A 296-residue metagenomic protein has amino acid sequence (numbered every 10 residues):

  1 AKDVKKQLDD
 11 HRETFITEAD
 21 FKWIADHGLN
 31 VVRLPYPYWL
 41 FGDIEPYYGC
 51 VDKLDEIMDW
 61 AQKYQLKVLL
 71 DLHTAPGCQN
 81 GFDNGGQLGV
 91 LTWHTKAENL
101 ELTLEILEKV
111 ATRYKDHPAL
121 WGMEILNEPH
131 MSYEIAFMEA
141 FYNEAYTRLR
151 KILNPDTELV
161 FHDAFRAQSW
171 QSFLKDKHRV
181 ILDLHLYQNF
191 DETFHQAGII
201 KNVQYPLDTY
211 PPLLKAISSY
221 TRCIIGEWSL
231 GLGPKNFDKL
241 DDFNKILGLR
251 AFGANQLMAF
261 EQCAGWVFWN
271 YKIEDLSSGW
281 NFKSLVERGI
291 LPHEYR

Functional and structural regions predicted by a protein language model:
A1-E158, D163-R166: Active-site mouth of glycoside hydrolases
P37, G226-S229, Y271-K272: Short, loop-centered acidic/histidine patches that primarily coordinate divalent metals
D71, H162, H185, W269-Y271: Conserved beta-strand termini and adjacent loop/short-helix elements that scaffold enzyme active sites in alpha/beta
G85-G89, W93, H130, A136-Y142 (+2 more regions): Short, electropositive alpha-helical surface patch
E105, T112, A119-G122, L126-Q262: Extracellular glycoside hydrolase catalytic/binding regions
D242-R296: Aromatic-rich peripheral "rim/lid" segments of glycoside hydrolase catalytic domains that contact and position glycan
